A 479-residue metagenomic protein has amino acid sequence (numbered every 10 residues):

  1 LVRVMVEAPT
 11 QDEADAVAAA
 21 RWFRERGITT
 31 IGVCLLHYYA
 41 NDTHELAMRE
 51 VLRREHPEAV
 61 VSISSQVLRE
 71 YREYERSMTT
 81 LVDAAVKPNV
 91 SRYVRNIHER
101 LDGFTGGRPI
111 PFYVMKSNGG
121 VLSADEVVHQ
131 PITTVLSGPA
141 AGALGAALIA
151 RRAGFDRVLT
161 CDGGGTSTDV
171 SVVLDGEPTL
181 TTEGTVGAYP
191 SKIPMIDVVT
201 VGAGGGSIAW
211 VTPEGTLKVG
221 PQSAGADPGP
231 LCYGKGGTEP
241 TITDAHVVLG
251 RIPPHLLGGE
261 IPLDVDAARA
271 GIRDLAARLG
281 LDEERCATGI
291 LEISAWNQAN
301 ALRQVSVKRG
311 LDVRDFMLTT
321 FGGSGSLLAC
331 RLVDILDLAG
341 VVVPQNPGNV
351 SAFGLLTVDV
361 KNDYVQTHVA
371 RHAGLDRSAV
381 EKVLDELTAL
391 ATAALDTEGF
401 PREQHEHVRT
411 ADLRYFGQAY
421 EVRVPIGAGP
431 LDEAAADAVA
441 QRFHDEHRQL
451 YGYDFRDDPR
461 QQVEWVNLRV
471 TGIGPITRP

Functional and structural regions predicted by a protein language model:
L1-A8, I28-T29, E73-L81, L122-P131 (+3 more regions): Gly-rich Lys/Arg/Thr-decorated short loops/hinges at beta-loop-alpha junctions or inter-strand turns that position
A14-A18, W22, G142, F155 (+8 more regions): C-terminal, non-catalytic interaction/recognition modules in large multi-subunit enzymes and RNPs
T30-T80, A84, D264, I426-A428 (+1 more regions): Terminal amphipathic helices with adjacent charged low-complexity linkers/tails
G32-D42, V82-V86, A287-I293, D315-G323: Conserved short loop/turn motifs at secondary-structure junctions
C34-L36, S64-Q66, S117-N118, G164 (+2 more regions): Glycine-rich beta-strand-to-loop/alpha-helix junction loops that act as flexible
L36-Y38, Q66-L68, S117-G119, D175 (+4 more regions): Short, ordered loop/turn segments at secondary-structure junctions
E50, R54, E58-R95, E99 (+3 more regions): Hydrophobic, small-residue-rich alpha-helical packing segments that form membrane-like cores
A124-S137, A141-G250, C330-A370: Glycine-rich phosphate-binding loop of actin/hexokinase-like ATP-binding domains
